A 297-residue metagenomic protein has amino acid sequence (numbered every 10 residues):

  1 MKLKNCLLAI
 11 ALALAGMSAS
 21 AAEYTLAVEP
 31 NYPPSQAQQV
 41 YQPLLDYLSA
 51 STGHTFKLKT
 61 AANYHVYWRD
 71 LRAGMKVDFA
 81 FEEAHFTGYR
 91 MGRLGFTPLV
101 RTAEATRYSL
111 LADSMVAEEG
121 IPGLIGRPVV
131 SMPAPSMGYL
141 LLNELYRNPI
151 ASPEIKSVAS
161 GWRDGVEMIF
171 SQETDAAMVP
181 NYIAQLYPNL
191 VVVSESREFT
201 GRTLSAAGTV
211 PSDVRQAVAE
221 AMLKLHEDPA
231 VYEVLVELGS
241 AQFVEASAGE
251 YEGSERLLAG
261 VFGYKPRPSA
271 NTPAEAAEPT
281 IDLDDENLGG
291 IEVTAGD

Functional and structural regions predicted by a protein language model:
M1-L7: Bacterial N-terminal signal peptides that target proteins for export
G16-S20: N-terminal signal peptide c-region/cleavage motif recognized by signal peptidases
A22, L26, P30-Y47, T106-E167 (+1 more regions): Bilobed "Venus flytrap"/periplasmic-binding protein-like clamshell domains and structurally analogous long
A22-F86: Extracytoplasmic small-molecule ligand-binding "clamshell" domains of the periplasmic binding protein/Venus flytrap
A22-N31, A37, E104-A112, Y182-Y232 (+1 more regions): Periplasmic-binding protein-like
T55, A134-A151, M222-A295: Ligand-binding clefts/hinges and TM-proximal coupling segments of bilobed small-molecule sensing domains
A61, H65-G123: Acidic, polar ligand-binding/catalytic clefts
F81-R93, V166-E198: A ligand-binding cleft/hinge motif common to bilobed small-molecule-binding domains
